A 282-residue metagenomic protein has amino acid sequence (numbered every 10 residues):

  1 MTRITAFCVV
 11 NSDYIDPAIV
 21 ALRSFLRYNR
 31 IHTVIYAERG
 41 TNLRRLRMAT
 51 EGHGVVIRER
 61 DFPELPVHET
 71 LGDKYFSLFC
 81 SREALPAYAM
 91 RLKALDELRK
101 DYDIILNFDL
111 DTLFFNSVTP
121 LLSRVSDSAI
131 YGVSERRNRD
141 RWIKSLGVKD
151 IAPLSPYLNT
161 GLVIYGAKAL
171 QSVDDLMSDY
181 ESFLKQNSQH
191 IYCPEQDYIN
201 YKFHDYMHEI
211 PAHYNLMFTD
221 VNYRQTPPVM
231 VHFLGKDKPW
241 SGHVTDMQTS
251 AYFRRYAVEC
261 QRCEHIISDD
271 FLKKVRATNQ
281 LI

Functional and structural regions predicted by a protein language model:
M1-I4, C8-V10, P17-V20, A167-I282: A glycosyltransferase accessory/donor-loop signature
S24-I31: Short, acidic, metal-binding catalytic loop of nucleotide-sugar glycosyltransferases
T33-R39, G132: Short internal beta-strands
A37-L43, F62, S117, R137 (+2 more regions): Short, polar loop motifs at secondary-structure junctions
R44-L98: Active-site-proximal specificity loops/subdomain of glycosyltransferases
E83-L85, I151-S155, S188-H190: Short Gly/Pro-enriched turn/cap motifs at secondary-structure boundaries
A87-D140: GT-A fold catalytic core of metal-dependent nucleotide-sugar glycosyltransferases, centered on the diacidic
V118-F183: Conserved catalytic core of nucleotide-sugar-dependent glycosyltransferases
